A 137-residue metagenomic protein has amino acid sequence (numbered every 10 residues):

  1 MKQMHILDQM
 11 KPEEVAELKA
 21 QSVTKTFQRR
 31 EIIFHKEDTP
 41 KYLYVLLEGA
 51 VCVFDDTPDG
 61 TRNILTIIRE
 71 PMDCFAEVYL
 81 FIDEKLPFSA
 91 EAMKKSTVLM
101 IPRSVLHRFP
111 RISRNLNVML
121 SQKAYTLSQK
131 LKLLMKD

Functional and structural regions predicted by a protein language model:
M1-R29, I68-F75, Y79-I82, I112: Cyclic nucleotide-binding regulatory module and flanking cytosolic helices
I6, E31-K94: Cyclic nucleotide-binding regulatory domains
Q9, L43, M100: Short aromatic/basic micro-patch
K41, V118-M119, D137: Short, solvent-exposed positions on alpha-helices
T66-Y125, Q129: Cyclic-nucleotide recognition modules
L131-D137: Short, Lys/Arg-enriched, Trp-marked, Pro/Gly-tolerant hinge/linker segments that flank
